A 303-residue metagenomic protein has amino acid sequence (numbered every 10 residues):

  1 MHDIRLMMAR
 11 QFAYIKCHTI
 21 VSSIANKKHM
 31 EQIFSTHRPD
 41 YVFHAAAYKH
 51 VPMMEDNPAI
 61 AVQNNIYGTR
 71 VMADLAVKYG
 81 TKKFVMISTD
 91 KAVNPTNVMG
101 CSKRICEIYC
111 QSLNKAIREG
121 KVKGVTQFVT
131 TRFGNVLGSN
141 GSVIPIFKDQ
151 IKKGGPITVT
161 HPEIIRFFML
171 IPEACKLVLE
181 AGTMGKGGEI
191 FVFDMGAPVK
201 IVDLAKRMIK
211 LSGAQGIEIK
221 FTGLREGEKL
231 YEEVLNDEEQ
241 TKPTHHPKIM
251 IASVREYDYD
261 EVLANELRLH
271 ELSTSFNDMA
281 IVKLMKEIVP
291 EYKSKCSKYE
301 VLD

Functional and structural regions predicted by a protein language model:
H2-Y14: Glycine-rich phosphate-binding loop and adjoining beta1-alpha1-beta2 segment of Rossmann-like nucleotide-binding folds
T19, M86, T130-R132: Conserved beta-strand scaffold in the Rossmann-like NAD(H)/NADP(H)-binding core of dehydrogenases/reductases
I20-V21, Q63, F221: Conserved residues in the N-terminal Rossmann fold of short-chain dehydrogenase/reductase
I20-Y41, G227: Conserved Rossmann-fold cofactor-binding substructure of NAD(P)-dependent oxidoreductases
H29, V71-L75, F168: Conserved mid-core alpha-helix of short-chain dehydrogenase/reductase
D40-F43, V85: N-terminal Rossmann-like NAD(P) cofactor-binding module of classical short-chain dehydrogenase/reductase
H50-V51, D56-I108, S112, R118: Conserved Rossmann-fold NAD(P)-dependent oxidoreductase catalytic core, especially the SDR/UDP-sugar
K78, S112-D303: Strand-loop microenvironment adjacent to phosphate/nucleotide-handling motifs in alpha/beta enzyme folds
